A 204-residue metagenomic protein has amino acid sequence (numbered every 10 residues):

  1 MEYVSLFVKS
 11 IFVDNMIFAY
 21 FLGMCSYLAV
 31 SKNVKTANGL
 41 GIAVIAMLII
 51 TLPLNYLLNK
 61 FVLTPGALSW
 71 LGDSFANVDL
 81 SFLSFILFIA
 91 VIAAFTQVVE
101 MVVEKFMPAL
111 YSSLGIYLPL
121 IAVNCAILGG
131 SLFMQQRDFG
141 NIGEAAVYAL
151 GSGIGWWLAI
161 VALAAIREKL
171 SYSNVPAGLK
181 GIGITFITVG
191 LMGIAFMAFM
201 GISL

Functional and structural regions predicted by a protein language model:
M1-V4, N59-F82, S131-A146, G201-L204: Helix-coil boundary and interhelical linker segments in multi-pass alpha-helical membrane proteins
S5, G140-L204: C-terminal transmembrane helix-loop-helix hairpin of multi-pass membrane proteins
S5-F18, V78-I92, V147-A159: Structural signature of hydrophobic alpha-helical transmembrane segments
F21-A29, M101-F106, Y117-L118, C125-F139: Generic transmembrane alpha-helix signature in multi-pass membrane proteins, especially transporters/channels
L22, S26, V44-P53, I89-V98 (+3 more regions): Hydrophobic core segments of alpha-helical transmembrane domains in multi-pass membrane transport and ion-translocation
L22-T36, T96-L110, L163-N174: C-terminal ends of transmembrane helices
T36-A46, I86-F88, L110-I121, P176-I184: Cytoplasmic-side transmembrane-helix entry/capping segments in multi-pass membrane proteins
K60-L114: Ordered, amphipathic secondary-structure segments that act as subunit-interaction surfaces in large macromolecular
